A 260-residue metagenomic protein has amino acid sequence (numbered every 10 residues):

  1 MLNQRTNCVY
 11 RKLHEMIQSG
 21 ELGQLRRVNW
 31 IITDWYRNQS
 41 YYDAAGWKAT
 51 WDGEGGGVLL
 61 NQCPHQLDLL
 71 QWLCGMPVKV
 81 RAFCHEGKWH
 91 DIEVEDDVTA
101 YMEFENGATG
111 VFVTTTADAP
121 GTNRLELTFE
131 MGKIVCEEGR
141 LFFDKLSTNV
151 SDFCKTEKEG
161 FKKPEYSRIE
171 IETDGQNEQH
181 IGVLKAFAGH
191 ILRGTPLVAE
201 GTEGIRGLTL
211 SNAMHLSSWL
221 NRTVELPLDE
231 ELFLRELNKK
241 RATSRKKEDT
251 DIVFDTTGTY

Functional and structural regions predicted by a protein language model:
Q4-D91, N221: Predominantly a Rossmann-like dinucleotide-binding segment in NAD(P)-dependent oxidoreductases
V9-Y10, Q66-L67, H180, L184-K185 (+1 more regions): A general structural signal for well-ordered alpha-helical segments in protein cores
L59-C63, V198-G204: Conserved loop-to-helix N-cap of the C-terminal "lid" that shapes the substrate pocket in Rossmann-like
P64, W89, V113-G121: Glycine-rich phosphate/pyrophosphate-binding beta-alpha loops
C74, L184-T195, N212-W219: Short, hydrophobic alpha-helical segments
T99, F104, E126-T202, V224 (+1 more regions): C-terminal glycine/acidic-rich active-site capping loop/insertion
E200-R235: A contiguous, mid-protein "functional segment" used to position or interact with cofactors/ions or partner subunits
